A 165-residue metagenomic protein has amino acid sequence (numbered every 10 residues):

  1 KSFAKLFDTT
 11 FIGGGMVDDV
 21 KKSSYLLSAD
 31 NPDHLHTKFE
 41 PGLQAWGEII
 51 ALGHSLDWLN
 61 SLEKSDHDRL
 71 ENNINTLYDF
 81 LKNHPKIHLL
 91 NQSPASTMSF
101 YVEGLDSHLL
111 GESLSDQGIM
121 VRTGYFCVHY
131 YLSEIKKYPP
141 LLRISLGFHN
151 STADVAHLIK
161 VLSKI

Functional and structural regions predicted by a protein language model:
K1-I165: Pyridoxal 5′-phosphate
